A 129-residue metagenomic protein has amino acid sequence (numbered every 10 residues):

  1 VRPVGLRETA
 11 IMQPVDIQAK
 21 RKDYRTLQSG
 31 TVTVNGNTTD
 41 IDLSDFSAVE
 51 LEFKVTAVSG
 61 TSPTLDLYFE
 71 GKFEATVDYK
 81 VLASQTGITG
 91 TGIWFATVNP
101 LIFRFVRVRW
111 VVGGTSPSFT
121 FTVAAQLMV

Functional and structural regions predicted by a protein language model:
V1-P3: Terminal and domain-boundary regions
G5-R25, V112-V129: C-terminal interaction-tip segments
L27-D45, T56-T64, V77, G87-W94 (+1 more regions): Surface-exposed ligand/attachment interfaces on beta-rich extracellular proteins
S47-F53, P100-F119: Noncatalytic modules at the cell exterior or secretory-pathway interfaces, chiefly beta-strand-rich lectin/adhesion
D66-E70: Beta-strand signatures of extracellular beta-sandwich domains
K72-L82: Asp-box/BNR beta-propeller loop motif
T86-V106: Charged low-complexity stretches with an acidic bias
